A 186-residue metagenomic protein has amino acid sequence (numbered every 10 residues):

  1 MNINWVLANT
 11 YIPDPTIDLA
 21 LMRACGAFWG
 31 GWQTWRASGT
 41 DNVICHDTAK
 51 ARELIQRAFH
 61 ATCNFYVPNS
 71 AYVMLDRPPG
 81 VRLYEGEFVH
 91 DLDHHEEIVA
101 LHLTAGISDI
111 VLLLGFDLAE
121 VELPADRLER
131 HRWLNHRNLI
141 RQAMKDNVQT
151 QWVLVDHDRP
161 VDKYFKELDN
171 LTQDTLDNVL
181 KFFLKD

Functional and structural regions predicted by a protein language model:
M1-D186: Metal-ion/cofactor- or nucleotide/acyl-coenzyme-handling active-site neighborhoods
